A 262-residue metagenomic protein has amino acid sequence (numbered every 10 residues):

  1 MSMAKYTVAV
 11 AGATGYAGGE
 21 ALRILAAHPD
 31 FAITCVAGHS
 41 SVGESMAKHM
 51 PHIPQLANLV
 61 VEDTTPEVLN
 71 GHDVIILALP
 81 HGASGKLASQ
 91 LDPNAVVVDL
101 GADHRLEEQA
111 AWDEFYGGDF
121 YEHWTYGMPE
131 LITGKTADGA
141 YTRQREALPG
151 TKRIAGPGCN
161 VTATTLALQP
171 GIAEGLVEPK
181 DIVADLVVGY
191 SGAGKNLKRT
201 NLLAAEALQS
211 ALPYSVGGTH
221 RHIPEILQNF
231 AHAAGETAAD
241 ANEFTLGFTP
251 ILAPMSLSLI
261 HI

Functional and structural regions predicted by a protein language model:
S2-V216, A238: N-terminal Rossmann-like NAD(P) cofactor-binding subdomain of oxidoreductases, focused on the glycine-rich
K195-L202, F248-S256: A glycine-rich, aromatic-flanked flexible loop/lid motif
T219-F248, M255-S256: Oxyanion-binding "anion nests"
I260-I262: Conserved small/polar residues in nucleotide/adenosyl-binding loops
